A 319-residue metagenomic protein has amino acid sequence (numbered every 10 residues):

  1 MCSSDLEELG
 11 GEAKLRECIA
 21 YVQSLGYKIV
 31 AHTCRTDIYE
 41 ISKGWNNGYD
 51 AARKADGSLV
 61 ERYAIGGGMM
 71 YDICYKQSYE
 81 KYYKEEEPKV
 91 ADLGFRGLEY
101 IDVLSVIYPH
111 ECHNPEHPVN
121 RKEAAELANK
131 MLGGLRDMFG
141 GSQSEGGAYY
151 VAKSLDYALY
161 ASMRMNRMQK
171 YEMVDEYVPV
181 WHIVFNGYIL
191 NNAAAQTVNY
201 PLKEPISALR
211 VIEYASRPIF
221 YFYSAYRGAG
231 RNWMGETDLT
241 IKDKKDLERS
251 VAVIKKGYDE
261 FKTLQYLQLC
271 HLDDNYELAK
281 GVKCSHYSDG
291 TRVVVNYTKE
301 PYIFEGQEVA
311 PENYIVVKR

Functional and structural regions predicted by a protein language model:
M1-S3: Short, small-residue-biased leader/transition segments that mark boundaries at the very start of proteins
E7, S24, V317-K318: Carbohydrate-active enzymes and regulators
E7-E12, Y150-A152: Acidic-and-aromatic substrate-binding clefts and catalytic sites of carbohydrate-active enzymes
G11, V22, I29-H32: Conserved hydrophobic/aromatic pocket- or pore-lining residues that grip, position, or stack substrates in active sites
G11-K14, L127: Conserved alpha-helical elements of sugar-nucleotide-dependent glycosyltransferases
R16, A20-Q23, R136: Anion (oxyanion) recognition and catalysis
A31, R35-K89: Active-site-adjacent "subsite" loops/lids of carbohydrate-active enzymes
A55, M70-E99, V103-R319: Active-site-proximal substrate-binding groove within the catalytic cores of carbohydrate-active enzymes
